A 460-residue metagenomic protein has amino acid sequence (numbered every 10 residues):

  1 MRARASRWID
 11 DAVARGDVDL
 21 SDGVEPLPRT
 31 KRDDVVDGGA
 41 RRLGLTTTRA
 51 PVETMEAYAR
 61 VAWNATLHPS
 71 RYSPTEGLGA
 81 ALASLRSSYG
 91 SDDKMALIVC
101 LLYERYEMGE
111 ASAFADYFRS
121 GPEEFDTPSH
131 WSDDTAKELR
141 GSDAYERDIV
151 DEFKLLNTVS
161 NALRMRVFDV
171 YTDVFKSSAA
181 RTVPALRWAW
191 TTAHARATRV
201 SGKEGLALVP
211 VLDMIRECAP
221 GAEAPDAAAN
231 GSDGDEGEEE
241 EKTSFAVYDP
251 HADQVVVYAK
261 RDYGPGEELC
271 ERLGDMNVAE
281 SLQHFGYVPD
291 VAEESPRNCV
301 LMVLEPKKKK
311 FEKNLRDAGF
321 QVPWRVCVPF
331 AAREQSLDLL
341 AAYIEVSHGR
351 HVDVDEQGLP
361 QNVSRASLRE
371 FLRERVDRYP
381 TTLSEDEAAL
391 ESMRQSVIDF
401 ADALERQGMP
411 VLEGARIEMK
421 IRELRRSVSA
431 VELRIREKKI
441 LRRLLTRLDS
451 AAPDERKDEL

Functional and structural regions predicted by a protein language model:
R2-A65, P69-G77, R105-L460: Long, positively charged leader/targeting segments at protein N-termini
G77-S87: Intrinsically disordered, low-complexity polar regions and short flexible loop motifs
S88-K94, R181-V183: Structural motif
